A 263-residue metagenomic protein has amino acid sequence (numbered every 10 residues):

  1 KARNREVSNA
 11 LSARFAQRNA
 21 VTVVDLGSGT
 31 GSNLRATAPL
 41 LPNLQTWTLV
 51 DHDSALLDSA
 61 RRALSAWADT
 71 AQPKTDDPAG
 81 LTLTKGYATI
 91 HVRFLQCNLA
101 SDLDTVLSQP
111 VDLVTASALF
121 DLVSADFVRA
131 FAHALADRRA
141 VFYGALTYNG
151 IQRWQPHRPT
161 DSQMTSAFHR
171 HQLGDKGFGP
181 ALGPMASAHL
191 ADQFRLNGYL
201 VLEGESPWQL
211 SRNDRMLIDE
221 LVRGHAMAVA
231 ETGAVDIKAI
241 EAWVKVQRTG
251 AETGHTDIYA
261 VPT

Functional and structural regions predicted by a protein language model:
K1-A20, T30: Class I SAM-dependent methyltransferase Rossmann-like catalytic core, especially the SAM/SAH-binding loop
G27: Conserved S-adenosyl-L-methionine
G31-R35: Glycine-rich SAM-binding Motif I of class I
T37-D102: Class I SAM-dependent methyltransferase SAM/SAH-binding core
T115: A conserved beta-strand element that flanks and buttresses the S-adenosyl-L-methionine
L122-L135: A short, conserved alpha-helix within the catalytic core of class I
A140-E205: Conserved catalytic/acceptor-binding region of the Class I
L202-R248: C-terminal helical/coil "lid" or tail adjacent to the Rossmann-like core of SAM-dependent
